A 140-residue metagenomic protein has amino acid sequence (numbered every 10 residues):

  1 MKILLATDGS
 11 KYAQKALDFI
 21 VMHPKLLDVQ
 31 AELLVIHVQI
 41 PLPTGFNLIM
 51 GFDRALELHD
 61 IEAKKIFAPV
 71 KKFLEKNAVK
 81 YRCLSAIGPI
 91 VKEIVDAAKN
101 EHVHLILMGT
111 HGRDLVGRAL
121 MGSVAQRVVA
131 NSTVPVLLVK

Functional and structural regions predicted by a protein language model:
M1-K2, K140: Absolute protein N-terminus
K2-M50, N77: Small/aliphatic-rich secondary-structure junction motif
A6, L84, G109: Active-site-adjacent beta-strand anchor residues
K15, E93, L115: Phosphate- and divalent-cation-binding pockets in alpha/beta enzyme and binding domains that engage nucleotide-derived
L34-I36, R82-A86, L137: General small-molecule cofactor/ligand-binding pocket signal
D53-K65: A short acidic, glycine-rich active-site loop that binds or catalyzes chemistry on phosphate/adenosine moieties
K72-I106: Structural beta-alpha unit
D96-K140: Gly/Ser-rich helix-loop-strand patches that form or flank binding pockets for ribonucleotide-derived cofactors
